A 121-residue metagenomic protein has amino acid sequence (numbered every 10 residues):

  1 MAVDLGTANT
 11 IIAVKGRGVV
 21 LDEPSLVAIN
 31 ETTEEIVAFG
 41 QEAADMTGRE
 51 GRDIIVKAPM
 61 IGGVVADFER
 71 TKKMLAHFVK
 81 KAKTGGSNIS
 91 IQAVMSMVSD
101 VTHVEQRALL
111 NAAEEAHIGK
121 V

Functional and structural regions predicted by a protein language model:
M1-V121: Nucleotide/phosphate-binding catalytic cleft detector across ATP-hydrolyzing and phosphate-transferring enzymes
